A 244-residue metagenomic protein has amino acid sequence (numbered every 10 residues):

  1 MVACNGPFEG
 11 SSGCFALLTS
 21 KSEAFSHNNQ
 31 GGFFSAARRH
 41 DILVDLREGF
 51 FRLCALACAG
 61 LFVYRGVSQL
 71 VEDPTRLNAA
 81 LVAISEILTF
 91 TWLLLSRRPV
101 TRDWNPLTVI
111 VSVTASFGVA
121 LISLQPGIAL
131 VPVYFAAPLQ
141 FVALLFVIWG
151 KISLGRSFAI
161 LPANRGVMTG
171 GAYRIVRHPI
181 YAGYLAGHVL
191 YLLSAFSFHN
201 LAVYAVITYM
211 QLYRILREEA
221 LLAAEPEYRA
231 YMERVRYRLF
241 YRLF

Functional and structural regions predicted by a protein language model:
M1-V2: Short hydrophobic transmembrane-like helices used for membrane targeting/insertion
N5, C14-L161, L190-F244: Membrane-anchoring alpha-helices and their flanking helix-loop junctions
F8-E9: Short linear/disordered segments characteristic of secreted peptide precursors and small low-complexity proteins
L161-G183: Active-site-proximal inter-transmembrane loops
